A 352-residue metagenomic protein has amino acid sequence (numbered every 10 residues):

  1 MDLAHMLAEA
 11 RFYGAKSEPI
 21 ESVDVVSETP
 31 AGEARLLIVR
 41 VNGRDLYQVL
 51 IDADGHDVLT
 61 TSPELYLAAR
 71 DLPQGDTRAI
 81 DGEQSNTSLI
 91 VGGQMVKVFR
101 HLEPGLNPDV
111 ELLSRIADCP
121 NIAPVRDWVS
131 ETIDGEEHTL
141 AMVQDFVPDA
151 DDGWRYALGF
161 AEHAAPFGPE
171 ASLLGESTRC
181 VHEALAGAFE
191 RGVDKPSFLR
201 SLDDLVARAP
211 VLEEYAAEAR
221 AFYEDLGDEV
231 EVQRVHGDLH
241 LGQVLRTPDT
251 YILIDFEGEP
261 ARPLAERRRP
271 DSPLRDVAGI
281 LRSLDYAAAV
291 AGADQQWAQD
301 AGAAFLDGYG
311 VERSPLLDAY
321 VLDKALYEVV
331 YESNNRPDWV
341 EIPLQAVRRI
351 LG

Functional and structural regions predicted by a protein language model:
M1-V23: Short Lys/Arg-enriched alpha/beta "domain-start" segment
P30-D203, A207, D249-T250, R262-V290: Conserved ATP-binding subdomain of kinase catalytic cores across diverse folds
L72-G75, V206-R234: An alpha-helical support segment within catalytic cores of ATP-dependent transferases
L112, P196-R208, W297-L306, V340-G352: Short secondary-structure subsegments characteristic of cysteine-rich extracellular domains
R234, L253-D255: Pre-DFG segment of protein kinase catalytic domains
D238: Conserved catalytic-loop position in the HRD/HxD motif
Q243-L253: Conserved protein kinase catalytic/activation segment
Y251, G258-G310, L322-W339: Active-site activation/catalytic loop segments of kinase-like enzymes and analogous catalytic loops in related
